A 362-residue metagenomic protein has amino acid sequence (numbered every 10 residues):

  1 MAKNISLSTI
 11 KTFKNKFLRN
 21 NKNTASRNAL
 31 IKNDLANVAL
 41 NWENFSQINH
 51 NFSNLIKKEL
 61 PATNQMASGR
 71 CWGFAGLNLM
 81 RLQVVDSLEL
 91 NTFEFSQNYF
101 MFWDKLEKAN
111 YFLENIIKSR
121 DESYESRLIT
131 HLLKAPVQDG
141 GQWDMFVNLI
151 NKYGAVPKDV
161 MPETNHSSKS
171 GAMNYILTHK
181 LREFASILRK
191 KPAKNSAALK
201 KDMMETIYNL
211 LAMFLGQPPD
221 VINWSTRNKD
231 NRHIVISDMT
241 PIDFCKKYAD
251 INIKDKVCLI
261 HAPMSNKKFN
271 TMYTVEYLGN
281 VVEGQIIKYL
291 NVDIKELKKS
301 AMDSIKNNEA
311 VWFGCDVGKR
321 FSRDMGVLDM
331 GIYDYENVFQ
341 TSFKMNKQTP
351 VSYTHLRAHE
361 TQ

Functional and structural regions predicted by a protein language model:
A2-R27, P61, F74-L77, L90 (+1 more regions): Bimodal feature
N4-L7, K190-Y353: UBL (ubiquitin/ubiquitin-like) substrate-recognition surfaces within cysteine isopeptidase catalytic folds
I10-K57: N-terminal regions that are enriched for targeting/export leaders and immediately downstream pro/stem segments
F17-N33, Q97-F102, F244-I253: Short charge-dense sequence patches
S46-I48, T92, I305, L356: A generic structural signal for short, solvent-exposed coil/turn residues that cap or connect secondary-structure
N49-N51, L128-I129, N280: Generic signal for short, ordered secondary-structure residues within or immediately flanking folded domains
L55-K229, I234-I236, M302-N307, V311: Active-site nucleophile-adjacent alpha helix/oxyanion-hole segment immediately C-terminal to the catalytic cysteine
T354-T361: Conserved small/polar residues in nucleotide/adenosyl-binding loops
